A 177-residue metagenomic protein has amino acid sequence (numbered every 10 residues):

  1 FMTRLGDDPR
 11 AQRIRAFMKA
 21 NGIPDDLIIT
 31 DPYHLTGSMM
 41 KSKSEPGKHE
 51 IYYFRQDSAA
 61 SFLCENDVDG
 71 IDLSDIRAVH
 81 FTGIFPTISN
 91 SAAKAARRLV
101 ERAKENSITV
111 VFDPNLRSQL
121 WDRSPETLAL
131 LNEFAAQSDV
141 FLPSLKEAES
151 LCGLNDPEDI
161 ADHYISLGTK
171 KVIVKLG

Functional and structural regions predicted by a protein language model:
F1, D25, V110-F112: Hydrophobic beta-strand scaffold residues
T3-G83: Conserved N-terminal subdomain of the carbohydrate kinase-like
L5, A59, F85-T87, L116-W121 (+1 more regions): Short histidine/acidic/glycine/proline-rich micro-motifs that form metal- and phosphate-coordinating active-site loops
F62-V68, A95-R98, P125-L130: Active-site glycine-rich loop that binds ribose-phosphate moieties when present
A78-I84, T109-S118, L142-K146: Short beta-strands and strand-loop turn motifs
G83-V100: An aromatic- and histidine-rich active-site surface loop
R97-K104, I165: Surface-exposed amphipathic alpha-helices with a cationic face
N106, S118-G177: Conserved phosphate/ATP/ADP-binding segment of small-molecule kinases
